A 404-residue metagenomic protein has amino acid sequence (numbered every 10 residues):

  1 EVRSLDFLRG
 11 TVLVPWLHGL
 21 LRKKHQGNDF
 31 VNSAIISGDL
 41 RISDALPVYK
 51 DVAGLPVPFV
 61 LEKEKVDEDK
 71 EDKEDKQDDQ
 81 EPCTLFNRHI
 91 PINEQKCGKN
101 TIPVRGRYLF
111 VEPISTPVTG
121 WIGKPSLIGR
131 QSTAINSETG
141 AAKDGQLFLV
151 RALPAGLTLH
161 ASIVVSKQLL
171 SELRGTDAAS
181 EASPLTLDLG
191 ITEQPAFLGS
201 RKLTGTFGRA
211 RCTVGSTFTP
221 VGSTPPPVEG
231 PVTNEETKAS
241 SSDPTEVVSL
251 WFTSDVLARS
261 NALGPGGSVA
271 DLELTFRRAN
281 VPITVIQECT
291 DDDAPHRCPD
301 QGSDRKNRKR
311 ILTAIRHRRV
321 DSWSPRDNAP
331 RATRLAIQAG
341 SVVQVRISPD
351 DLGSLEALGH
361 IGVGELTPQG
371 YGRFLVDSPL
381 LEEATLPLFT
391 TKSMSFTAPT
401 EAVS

Functional and structural regions predicted by a protein language model:
E1-S404: Basic, Gly/Ser/Thr-rich N-terminal segments that form RNA-phosphate-binding interfaces in CRISPR RAMP
